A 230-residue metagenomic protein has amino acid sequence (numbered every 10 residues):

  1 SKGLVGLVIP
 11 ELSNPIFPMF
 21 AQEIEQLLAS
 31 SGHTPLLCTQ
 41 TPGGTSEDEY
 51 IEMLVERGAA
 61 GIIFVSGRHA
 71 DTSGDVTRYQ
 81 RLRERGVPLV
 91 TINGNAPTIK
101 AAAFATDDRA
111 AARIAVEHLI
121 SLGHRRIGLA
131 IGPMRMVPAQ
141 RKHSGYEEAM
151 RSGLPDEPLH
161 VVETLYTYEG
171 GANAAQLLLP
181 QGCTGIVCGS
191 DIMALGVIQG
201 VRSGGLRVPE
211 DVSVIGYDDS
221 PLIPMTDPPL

Functional and structural regions predicted by a protein language model:
S1, S13, D71, Y166-T167 (+1 more regions): Residue-level signature of the cytosolic catalytic core of signaling kinases
S1-G61, R68, V137, S144-E147: Amphipathic helical "hinge" segments at domain boundaries
L7-I9, S66, I131-G132, R207: Short glycine-centered, acidic/aromatic-flanked micro-motifs in structured strand/loop junctions that mark active-site
P18, E47-D48, S73-D75, A101: Short, conserved acidic/polar surface loops in the N-terminal third of protein domains
Q26-S31, V55-G58, V76-L230: Bacterial carbohydrate/catabolite-sensing allosteric modules
T39-P42, S66-A70, A105-D107, Y166: Short, flexible loop segments at the rims of nucleotide/cofactor-binding pockets, characterized by
T45, D71-S73, I198: Short gly/ser/thr-rich secondary-structure transition/capping motifs
V65-R81: Short, flexible, glycine-rich and Lys/Arg-enriched loop motifs at helix boundaries that contact anionic partners
